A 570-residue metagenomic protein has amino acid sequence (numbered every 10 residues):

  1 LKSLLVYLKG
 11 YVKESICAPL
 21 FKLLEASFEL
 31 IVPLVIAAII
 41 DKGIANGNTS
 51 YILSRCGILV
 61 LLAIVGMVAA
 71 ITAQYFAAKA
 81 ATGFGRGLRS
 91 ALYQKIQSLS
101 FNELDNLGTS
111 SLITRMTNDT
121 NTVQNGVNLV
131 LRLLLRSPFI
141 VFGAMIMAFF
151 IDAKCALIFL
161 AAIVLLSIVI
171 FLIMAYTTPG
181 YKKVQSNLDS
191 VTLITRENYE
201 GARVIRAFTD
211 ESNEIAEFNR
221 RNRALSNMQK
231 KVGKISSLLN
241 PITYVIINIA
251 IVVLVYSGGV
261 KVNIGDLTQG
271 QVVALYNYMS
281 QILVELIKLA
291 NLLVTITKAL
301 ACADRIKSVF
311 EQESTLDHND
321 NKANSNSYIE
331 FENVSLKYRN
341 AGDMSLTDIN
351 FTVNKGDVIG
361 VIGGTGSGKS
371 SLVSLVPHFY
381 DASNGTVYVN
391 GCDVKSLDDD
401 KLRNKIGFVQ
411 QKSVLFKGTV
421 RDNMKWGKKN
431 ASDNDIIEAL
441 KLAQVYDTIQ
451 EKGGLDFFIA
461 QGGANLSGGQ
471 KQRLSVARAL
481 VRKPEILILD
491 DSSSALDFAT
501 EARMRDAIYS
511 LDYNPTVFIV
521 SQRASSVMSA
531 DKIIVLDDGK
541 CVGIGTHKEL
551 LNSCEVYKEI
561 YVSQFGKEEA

Functional and structural regions predicted by a protein language model:
L1-V32, I36, I44-V60, V65 (+16 more regions): Membrane-integrated ABC transporters
G10, E14-S27, L59-L62, V68 (+3 more regions): Transmembrane helices of ABC transporter permease
G10-K13, S98-N102, N118-L131, L135 (+7 more regions): An intracellular "coupling" helix at the cytosolic face of ABC transporter transmembrane type-1 domains
G47-S54, M147-A161, K231-D304, V309-F310: Helix-loop-helix
L92, I96, I205, S226 (+2 more regions): Helix-loop junctions and hydrophobic alpha-helical segments within the transmembrane domains of large membrane
E313-N324: Pre-NBD coupling/linker segments of ABC/ABC-like ATPases
S325-A570: ABC-type nucleotide-binding domain
